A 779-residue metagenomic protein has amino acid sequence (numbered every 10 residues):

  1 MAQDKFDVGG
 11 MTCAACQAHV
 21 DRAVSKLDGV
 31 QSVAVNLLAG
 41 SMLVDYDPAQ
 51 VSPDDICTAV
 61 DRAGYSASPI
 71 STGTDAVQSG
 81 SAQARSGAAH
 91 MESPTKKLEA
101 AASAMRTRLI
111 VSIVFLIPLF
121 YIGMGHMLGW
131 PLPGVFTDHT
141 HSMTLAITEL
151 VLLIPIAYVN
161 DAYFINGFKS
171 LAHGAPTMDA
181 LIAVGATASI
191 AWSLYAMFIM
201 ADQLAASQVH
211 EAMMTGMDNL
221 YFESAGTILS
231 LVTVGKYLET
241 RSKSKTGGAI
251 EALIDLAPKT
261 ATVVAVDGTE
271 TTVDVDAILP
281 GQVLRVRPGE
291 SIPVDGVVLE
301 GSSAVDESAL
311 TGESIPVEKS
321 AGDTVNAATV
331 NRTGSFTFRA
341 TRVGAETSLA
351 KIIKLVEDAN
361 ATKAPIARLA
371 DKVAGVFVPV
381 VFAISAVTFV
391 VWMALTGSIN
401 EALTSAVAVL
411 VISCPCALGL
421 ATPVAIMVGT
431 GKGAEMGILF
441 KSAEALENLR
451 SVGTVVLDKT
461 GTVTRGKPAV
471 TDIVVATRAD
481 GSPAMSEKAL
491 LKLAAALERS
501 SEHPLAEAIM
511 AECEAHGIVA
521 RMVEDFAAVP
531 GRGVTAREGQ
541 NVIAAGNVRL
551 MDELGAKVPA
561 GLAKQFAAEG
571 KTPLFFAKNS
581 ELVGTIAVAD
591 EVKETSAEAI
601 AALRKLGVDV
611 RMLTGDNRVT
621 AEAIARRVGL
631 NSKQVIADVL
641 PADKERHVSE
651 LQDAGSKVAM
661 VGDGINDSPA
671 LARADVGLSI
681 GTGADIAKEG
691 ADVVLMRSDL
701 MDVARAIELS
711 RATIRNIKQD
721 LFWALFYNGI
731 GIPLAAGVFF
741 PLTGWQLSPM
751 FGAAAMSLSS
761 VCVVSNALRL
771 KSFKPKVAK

Functional and structural regions predicted by a protein language model:
M1, G281, P288, T362 (+5 more regions): Conserved ATP-binding TGD loop and adjacent catalytic N/P-domain core of P-type ATPases
M1-A146, K243, T269-T272, A350 (+4 more regions): Flexible metal-binding regulatory segments at protein termini and peripheral loops
D28-Y46, Q50, L220-F222, E251-E346 (+2 more regions): Conserved cytosolic catalytic loops of P-type ATPases
G73, M200, L204, V209-E211 (+6 more regions): Juxtamembrane coupling segments of multi-pass membrane pumps/enzymes
M91-V114, N166-S189, I353-A386, A402 (+6 more regions): Soluble-to-membrane junctions at the N-terminal ends of transmembrane alpha-helices in multi-pass ion-transporting
A102-T260, K372, I473, G744: Transmembrane helix-loop-helix hairpins at the membrane interface
T107, T329, G453-E502, R532-R611 (+2 more regions): ATP-driven catalytic headpiece of P-type ATPases
L128-M143, A172, P176, A191 (+8 more regions): Membrane-embedded alpha-helical bundles of multi-pass transporters
